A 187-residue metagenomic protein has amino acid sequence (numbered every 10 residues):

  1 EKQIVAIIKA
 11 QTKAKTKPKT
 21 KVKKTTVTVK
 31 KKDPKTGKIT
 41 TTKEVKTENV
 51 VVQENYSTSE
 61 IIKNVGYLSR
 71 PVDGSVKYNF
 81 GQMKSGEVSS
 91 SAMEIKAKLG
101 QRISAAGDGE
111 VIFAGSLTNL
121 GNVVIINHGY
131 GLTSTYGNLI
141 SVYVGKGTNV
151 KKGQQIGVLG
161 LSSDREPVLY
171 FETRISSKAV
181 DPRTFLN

Functional and structural regions predicted by a protein language model:
E1-L120, I125, R174, A179-N187: Extracytoplasmic/periplasmic cell wall- or extracellular glycan-interacting regions that localize and scaffold envelope
Y78, A97, F113, N138-S141 (+1 more regions): A residue-level detector for short acidic-glycine micro-motifs
M83, V142, R165: Glycine-/small-residue-rich active-site loops that bind phosphorylated ligands and cofactors
A114, G129-N149, G153: Short histidine-centered loop motifs in beta-beta connectors
N119, Y130-G131, D164, S176: Short strand-connecting beta-turns/loops that link adjacent beta-strands
V124-I126, V168-L169: Sparse recognition of residues in long alpha-helices and their boundaries
K146-N187: Conserved, short, structured surface segments that act as functional micro-motifs
